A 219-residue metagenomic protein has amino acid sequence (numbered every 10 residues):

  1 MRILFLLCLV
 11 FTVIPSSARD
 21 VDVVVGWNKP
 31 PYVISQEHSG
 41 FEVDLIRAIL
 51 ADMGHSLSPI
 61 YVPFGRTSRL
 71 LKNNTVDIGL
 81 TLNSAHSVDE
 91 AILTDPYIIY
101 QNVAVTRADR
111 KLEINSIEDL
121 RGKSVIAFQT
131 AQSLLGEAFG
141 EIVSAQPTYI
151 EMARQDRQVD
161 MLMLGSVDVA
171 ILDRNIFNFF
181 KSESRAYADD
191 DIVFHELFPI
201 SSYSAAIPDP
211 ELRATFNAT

Functional and structural regions predicted by a protein language model:
R19-E90, E151-M152: Extracytoplasmic small-molecule ligand-binding "clamshell" domains of the periplasmic binding protein/Venus flytrap
D20-I34, I117-S133: Short loop->beta-strand "edge-of-pocket" segments that line small-molecule binding or catalytic clefts across diverse
V21-G26, T94-N115, Q129, A205-P208: Hydrophobic/proline-rich hinge and linker segments of small-molecule sensing/allosteric domains, predominantly
G26-K29, Y100-N102, R185-A218: Periplasmic-binding protein-like
V43-D52, R110-K111, I117-S124, Q129-T130 (+1 more regions): Extended ligand-binding regions for polar small-molecule ligands
I46-H55, D95-P96, R121, Q129-A153 (+1 more regions): Ligand-binding cleft/hinge of the Venus flytrap
G65-V76, I92, Q155-I176: Short helices/loops that flank or line small-molecule/ion binding pockets
R69, T81-E90, D168-L197: A ligand-binding cleft/hinge motif common to bilobed small-molecule-binding domains
